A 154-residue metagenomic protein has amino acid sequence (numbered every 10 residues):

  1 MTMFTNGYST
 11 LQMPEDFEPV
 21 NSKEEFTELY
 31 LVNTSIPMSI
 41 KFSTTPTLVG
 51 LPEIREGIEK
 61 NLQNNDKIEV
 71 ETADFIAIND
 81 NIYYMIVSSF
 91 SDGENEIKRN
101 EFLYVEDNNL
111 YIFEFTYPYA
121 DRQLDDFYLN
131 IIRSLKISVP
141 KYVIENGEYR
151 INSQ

Functional and structural regions predicted by a protein language model:
M1, F17-P19, K67-I68, Y83 (+1 more regions): Short glycine-aromatic motifs
M1-T10, R122: Short aromatic-glycine motifs in intrinsically disordered, low-complexity regions
T2-N6, L29-L31, D74-I78, F90: Short acidic-hydrophobic surface loop/beta-edge motif
N6-E56: Secretory pathway targeting signatures of secreted, lumenal, and periplasmic proteins
Q12-D16, N33-I36, N79-N81, Y104-L110 (+1 more regions): Short, solvent-exposed coil/turn segments at beta-strand boundaries
E15-F17, F113-Q154: Surface-exposed amphipathic alpha-helical segments
P19, I40-F42, M85-I86, R99 (+2 more regions): Short hydrophobic/aromatic-rich beta-strand segments that constitute the beta-sheet cores of beta-sandwich/beta-barrel
E59-D107, N152-Q154: Signature of long, low-cysteine stretches enriched in small and polar/charged residues
